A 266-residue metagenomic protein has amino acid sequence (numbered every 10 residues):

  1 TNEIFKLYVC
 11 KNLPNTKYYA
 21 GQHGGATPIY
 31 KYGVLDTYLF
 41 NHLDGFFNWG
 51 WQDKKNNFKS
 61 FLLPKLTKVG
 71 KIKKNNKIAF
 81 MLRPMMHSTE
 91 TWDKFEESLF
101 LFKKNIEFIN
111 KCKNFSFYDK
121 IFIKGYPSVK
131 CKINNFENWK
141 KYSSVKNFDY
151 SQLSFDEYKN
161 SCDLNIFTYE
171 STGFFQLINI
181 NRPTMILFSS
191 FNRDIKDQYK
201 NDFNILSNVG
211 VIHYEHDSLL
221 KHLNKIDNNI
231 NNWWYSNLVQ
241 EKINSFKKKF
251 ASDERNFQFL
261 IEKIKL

Functional and structural regions predicted by a protein language model:
T1-L62, F174: Active-site and donor-binding regions of nucleotide-sugar-utilizing enzymes
N2-I4, P28-Y30, Q52-N57, S88-T89 (+2 more regions): Short, charged/polar "capping" segments at the starts of alpha-helices and the immediately preceding loops
F5-K11, L35-D36, C131-S144, K196-N204: Short, aromatic/basic amphipathic alpha-helical patches
L39, E157-K159, I205: Structural alpha-helical scaffold elements that stabilize or flank donor/cofactor-binding regions in carbohydrate
D53, F122-I180, S190-F191: Donor nucleotide-activated moiety binding/catalytic core segment of transferases that use nucleotide-activated donors
K54-S60, L82, E96, K140 (+2 more regions): Catalytic binding pocket for nucleotide-activated donors in carbohydrate/polymer assembly enzymes
K59-K141: Conserved catalytic-core segment of nucleotide-activated headgroup transferases in glycan assembly
K247-L266: C-terminal alpha-helical cap of glycosyltransferases
